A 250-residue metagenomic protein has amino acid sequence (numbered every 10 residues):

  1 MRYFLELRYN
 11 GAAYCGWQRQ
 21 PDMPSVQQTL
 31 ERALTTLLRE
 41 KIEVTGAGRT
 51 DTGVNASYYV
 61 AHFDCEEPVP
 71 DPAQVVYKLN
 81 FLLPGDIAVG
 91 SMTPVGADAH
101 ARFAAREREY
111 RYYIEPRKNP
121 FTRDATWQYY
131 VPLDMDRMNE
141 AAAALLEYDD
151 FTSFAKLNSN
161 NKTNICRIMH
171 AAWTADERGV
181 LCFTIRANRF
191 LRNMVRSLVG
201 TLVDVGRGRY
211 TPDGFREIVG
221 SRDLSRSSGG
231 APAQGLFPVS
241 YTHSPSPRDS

Functional and structural regions predicted by a protein language model:
M1-S244: Structured-RNA-binding interfaces characteristic of tRNA pseudouridine synthases
P245-S250: A short, hydrophobic C-terminal helix/tail in secreted or cell-surface proteins
